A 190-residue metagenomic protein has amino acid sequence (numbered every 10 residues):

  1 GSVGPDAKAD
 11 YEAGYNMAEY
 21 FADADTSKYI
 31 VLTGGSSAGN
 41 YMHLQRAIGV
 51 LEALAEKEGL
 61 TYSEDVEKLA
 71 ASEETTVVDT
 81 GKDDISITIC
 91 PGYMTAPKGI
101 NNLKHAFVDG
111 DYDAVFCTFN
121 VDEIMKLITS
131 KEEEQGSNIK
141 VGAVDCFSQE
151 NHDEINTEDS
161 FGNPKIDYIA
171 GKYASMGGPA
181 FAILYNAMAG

Functional and structural regions predicted by a protein language model:
G1-G190: A residue-level marker of the well-folded mature domains of exported/periplasmic proteins
